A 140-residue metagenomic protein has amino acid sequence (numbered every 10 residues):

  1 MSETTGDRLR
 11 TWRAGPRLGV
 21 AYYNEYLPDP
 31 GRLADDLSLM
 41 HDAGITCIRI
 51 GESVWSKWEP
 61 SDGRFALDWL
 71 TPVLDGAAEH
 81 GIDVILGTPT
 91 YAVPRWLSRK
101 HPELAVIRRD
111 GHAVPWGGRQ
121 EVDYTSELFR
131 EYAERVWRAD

Functional and structural regions predicted by a protein language model:
T5-R32: Boundary/entry segment of secreted carbohydrate-active catalytic domains
D7, L33-R109: Aromatic-lined substrate-binding rim segments of carbohydrate-active enzymes
R10-A14, C47-G51, H112-G117: Short amphipathic alpha-helical segments, especially helix-boundary/capping motifs
L18-P28, S53-L70, P115-R135: The substrate-binding groove and active-site-proximal loops of carbohydrate-active enzymes, especially glycoside
Y26-D42, A133-A139: Short, acidic/polar
A92-D140: Active-site-adjacent "subsite" loops/lids of carbohydrate-active enzymes
